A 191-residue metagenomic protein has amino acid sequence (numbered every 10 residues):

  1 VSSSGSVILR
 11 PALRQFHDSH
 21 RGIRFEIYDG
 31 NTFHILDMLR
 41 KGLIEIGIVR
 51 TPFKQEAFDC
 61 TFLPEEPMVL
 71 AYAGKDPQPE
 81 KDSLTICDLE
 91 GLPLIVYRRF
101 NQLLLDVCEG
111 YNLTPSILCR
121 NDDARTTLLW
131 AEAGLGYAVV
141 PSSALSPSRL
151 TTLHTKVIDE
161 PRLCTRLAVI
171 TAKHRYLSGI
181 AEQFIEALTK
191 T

Functional and structural regions predicted by a protein language model:
V1-Q55, N121: Central regulatory/effector-binding core of bacterial HTH transcription factors
I8, A12, I35, T85 (+4 more regions): Hydrophobic alpha-helical segments typical of transmembrane helices and their membrane-interface/capping positions
I8, H154-T191: A late-sequence structural motif
G22-E26, T114-L118, R166-A168: Residues at or immediately flanking beta-strands
N31-I44, V49-R50, R99-H154: Hydrophobic hinge/microswitch elements
Q55-M68, Y72-L94: Flexible hinge/capping segments at coil-to-helix
D59-V69, C119, A138-S143, L150-R166: Short beta-strand->loop
L92-N112, L177-I185: Secondary-structure junction motif
